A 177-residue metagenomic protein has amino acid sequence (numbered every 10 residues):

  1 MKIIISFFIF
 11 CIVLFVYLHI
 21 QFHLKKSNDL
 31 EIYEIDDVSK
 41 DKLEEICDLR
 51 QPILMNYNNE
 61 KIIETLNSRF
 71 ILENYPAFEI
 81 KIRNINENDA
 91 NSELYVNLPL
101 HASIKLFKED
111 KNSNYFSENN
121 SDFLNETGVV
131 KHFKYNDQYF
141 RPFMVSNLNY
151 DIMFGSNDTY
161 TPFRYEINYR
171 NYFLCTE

Functional and structural regions predicted by a protein language model:
M1-E177: N-terminal accessory scaffold of Fe(II)-dependent oxygenases
